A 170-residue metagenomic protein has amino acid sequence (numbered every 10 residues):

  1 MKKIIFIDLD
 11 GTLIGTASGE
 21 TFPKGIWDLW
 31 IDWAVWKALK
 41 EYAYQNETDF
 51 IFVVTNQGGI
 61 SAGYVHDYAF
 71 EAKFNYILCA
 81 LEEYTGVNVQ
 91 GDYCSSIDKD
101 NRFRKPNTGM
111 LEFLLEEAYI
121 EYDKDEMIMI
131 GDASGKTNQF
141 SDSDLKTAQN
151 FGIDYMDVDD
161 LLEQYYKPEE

Functional and structural regions predicted by a protein language model:
M1-F52: Active-site neighborhood of HAD-like aspartate-dependent phosphohydrolases
E20-I26, S61-E71, D100-R104, G135-D142: Short, flexible/disordered intra-domain loops and linkers
W27-A38, D67-C79, D142: Well-ordered, non-membrane alpha-helical segments in soluble/globular domains
L39-F74, V87-D100, I130-A133: Substrate-recognition element of Asp-dependent hydrolases with the DxDx(T/V) motif
S61-Y84, R104-E117: Short, electropositive alpha-helical surface patch
I97-F103, L161-Y166: A short acidic, often aromatic-flanked loop/helix-cap motif at beta-alpha or helix-coil junctions that lines enzyme
F103-D142: Conserved Lys-Pro-Asp/Glu-containing loop-to-beta segment of HAD-superfamily phosphomonoesterases, centered on
I128-E170: Acidic, Mg2+-coordinating phosphoryl-transfer loop and its flanking beta/alpha structural elements, shared across
